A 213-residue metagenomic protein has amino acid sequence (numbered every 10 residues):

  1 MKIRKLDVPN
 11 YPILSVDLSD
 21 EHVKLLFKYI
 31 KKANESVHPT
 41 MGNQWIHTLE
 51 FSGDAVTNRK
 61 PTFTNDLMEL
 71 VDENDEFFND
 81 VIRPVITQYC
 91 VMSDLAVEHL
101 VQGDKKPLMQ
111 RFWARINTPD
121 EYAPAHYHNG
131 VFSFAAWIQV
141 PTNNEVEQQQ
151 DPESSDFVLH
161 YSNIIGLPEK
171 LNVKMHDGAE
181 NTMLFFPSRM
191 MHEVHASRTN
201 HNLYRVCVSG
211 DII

Functional and structural regions predicted by a protein language model:
M1-Q102, N117-A123: Non-heme Fe(II)/2-oxoglutarate
P9-I13, V131-S133, R205: Short hydrophobic/aromatic beta-strand or adjacent loop that forms the aromatic wall/cage of a ligand/substrate-binding
I86, D104-R111: OB-fold ssDNA-binding interfaces and closely related basic DNA-contact patches used across DNA replication/repair
Q102-K106, T199-N202: A short beta-turn/loop motif at secondary-structure boundaries
L108-F185, H195, C207: Catalytic core of non-heme Fe(II) oxygenases with the double-stranded beta-helix
S188: Active-site segment flanking the S-adenosylmethionine/decSAM binding pocket in AdoMet-dependent transferases
M191-C207: Ligand-binding loop in jelly-roll beta-barrel domains
G210-I213: Double-stranded beta-helix
